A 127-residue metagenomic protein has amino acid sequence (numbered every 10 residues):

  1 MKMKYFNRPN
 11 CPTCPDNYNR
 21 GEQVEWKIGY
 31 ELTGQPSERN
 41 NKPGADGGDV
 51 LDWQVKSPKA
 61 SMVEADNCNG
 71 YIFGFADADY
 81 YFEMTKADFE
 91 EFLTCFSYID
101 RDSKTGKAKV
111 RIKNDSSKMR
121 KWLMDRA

Functional and structural regions predicted by a protein language model:
M1-A127: Nucleic-acid endonuclease domains
